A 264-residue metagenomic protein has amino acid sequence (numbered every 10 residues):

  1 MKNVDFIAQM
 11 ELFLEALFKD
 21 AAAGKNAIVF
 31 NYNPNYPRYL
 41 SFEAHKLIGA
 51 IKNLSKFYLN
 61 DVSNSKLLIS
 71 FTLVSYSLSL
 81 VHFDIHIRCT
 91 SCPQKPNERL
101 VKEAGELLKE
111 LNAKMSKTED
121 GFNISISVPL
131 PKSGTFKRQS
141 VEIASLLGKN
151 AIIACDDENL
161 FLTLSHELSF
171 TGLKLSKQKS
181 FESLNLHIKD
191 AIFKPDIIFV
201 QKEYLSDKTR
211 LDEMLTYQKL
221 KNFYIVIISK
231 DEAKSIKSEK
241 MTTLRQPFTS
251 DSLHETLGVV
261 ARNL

Functional and structural regions predicted by a protein language model:
M1-A154, N159-L173, K177, L184-F199 (+2 more regions): Transmitter module of two-component histidine kinases
Y204-L205, E232: Short glycine-rich anion-binding loops that position phosphate/pyrophosphate groups of nucleotides and phosphorylated
S229-L244, E255: Alpha4 helix (beta4-alpha4-beta5 surface) of REC/receiver domains from two-component response regulators
F248-T249: Receiver (REC) domain switch/active-site region of two-component response regulators
